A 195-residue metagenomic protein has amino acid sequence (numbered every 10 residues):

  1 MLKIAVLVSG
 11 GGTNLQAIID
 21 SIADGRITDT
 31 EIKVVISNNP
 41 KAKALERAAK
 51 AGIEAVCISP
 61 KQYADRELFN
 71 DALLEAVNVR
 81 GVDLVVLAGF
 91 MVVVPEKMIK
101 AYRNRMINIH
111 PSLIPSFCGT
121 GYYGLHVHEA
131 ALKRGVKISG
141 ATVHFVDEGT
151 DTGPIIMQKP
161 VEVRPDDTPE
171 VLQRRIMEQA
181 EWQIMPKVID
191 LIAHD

Functional and structural regions predicted by a protein language model:
M1-D195: One-carbon transfer enzymes
